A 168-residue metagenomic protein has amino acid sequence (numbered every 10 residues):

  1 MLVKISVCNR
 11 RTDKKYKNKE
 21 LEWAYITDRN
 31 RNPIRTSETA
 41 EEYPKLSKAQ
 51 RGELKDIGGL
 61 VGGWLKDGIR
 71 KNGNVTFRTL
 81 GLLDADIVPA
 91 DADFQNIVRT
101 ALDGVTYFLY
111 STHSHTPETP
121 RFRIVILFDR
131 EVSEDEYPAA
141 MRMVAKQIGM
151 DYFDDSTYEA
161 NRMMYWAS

Functional and structural regions predicted by a protein language model:
M1-P120, L127-A139: Signature for HUH/AEP ssDNA processing cores
A101-D103, M143, G149: Catalytic phosphate/metal-binding cores of nucleic-acid and nucleotide-processing enzymes, i.e., regions that mediate
V105, F122, R162-M164: Generic beta-strand structural signal
I126-F128, A167-S168: Short, structured patches in soluble enzyme cores that scaffold and shape functional sites
E134-A145, M163: Hydrophobic, well-ordered secondary-structure segments
A145-S168: Flexible helix-coil linker/hinge segments at domain or subdomain boundaries
